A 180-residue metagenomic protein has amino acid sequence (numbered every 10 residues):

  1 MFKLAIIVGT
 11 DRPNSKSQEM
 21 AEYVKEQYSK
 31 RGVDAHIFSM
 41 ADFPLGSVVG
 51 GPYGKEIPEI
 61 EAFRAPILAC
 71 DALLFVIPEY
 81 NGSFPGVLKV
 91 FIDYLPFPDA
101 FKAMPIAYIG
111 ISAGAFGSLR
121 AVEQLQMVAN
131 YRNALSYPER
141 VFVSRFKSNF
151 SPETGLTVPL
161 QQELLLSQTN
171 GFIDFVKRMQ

Functional and structural regions predicted by a protein language model:
M1-A5, P105, S144-E153: A short small-residue
M1-D93, F97, G155-Q180: N-terminal beta1-alpha1-beta2 submodule of the flavodoxin-like/Rossmannoid cofactor-binding fold
F2, C70, A103-M104, Y137: Short coil/turn connectors at secondary-structure junctions
R12-N14, F116, F150: Short, acidic Gly/Pro/Ser/Thr-rich loop/turn segments
K30-G32, F101, Y131: Short, well-ordered coil/turn elements that cap or connect secondary structure elements
H36-S47, F97-D99, R132-P152: Mobile beta-alpha loop/short-helix "lid" or hinge segments that flank ligand
M104-R145, L160: Short, glycine-/small-residue-rich phosphate/pyrophosphate-handling segment
